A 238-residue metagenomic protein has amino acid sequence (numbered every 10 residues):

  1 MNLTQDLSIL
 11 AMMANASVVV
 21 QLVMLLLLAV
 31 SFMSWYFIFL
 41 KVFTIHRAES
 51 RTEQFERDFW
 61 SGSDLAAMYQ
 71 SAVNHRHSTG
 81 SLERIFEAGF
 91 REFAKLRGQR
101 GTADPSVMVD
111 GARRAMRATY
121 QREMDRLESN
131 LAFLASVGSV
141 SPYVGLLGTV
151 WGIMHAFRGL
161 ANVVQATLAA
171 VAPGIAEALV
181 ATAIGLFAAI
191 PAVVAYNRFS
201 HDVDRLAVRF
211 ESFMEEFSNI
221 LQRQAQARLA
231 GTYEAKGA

Functional and structural regions predicted by a protein language model:
M1-D6, V18-Q21, M116, D125-S129 (+1 more regions): Short hydrophobic/aromatic segments of transmembrane alpha-helices and their interfaces
M1-R57: Hydrophobic membrane-targeting segments
A14, V18, M24, S129-S139 (+2 more regions): Internal alpha-helical transmembrane segments of multi-pass membrane proteins, especially GPCRs
L28-A48, L146, I153, A188-V203: Alpha-helical transmembrane segments
S50-V144, I153-T167, V194-A238: Predominantly long cytosolic amphipathic alpha-helical stalk/bundle segments
V164, L168-A178: Hydrophobic alpha-helical transmembrane segments and adjacent short intramembrane/lumenal linkers of inner/organellar
A178-A192: Hydrophobic alpha-helical transmembrane segments of polytopic membrane proteins
